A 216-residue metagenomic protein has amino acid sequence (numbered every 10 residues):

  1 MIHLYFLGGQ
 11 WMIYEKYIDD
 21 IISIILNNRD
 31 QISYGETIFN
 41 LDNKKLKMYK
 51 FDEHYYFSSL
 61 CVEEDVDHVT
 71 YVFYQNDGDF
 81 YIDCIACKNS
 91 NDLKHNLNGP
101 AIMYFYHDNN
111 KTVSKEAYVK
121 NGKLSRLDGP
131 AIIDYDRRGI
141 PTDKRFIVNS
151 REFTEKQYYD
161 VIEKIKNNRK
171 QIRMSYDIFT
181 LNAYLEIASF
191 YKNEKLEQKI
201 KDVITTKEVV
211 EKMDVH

Functional and structural regions predicted by a protein language model:
L4-V215: Glycine/tyrosine- and acidic-biased, solvent-exposed loop/turn segments at the edges of beta-strands
